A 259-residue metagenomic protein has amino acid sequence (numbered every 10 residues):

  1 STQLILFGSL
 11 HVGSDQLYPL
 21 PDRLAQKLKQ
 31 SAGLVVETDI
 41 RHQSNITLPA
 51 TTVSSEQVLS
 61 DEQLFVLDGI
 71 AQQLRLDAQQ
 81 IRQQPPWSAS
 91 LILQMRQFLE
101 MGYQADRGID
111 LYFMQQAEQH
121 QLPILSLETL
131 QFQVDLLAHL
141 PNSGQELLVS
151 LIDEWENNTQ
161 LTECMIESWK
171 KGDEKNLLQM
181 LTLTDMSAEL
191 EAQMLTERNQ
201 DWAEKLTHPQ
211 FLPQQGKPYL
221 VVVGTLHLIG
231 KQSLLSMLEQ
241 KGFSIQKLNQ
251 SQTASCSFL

Functional and structural regions predicted by a protein language model:
S1-L190, M194: Structured, acidic catalytic/metal-binding patches in enzyme active sites
A192-L259: A cross-kingdom marker for long, charged
